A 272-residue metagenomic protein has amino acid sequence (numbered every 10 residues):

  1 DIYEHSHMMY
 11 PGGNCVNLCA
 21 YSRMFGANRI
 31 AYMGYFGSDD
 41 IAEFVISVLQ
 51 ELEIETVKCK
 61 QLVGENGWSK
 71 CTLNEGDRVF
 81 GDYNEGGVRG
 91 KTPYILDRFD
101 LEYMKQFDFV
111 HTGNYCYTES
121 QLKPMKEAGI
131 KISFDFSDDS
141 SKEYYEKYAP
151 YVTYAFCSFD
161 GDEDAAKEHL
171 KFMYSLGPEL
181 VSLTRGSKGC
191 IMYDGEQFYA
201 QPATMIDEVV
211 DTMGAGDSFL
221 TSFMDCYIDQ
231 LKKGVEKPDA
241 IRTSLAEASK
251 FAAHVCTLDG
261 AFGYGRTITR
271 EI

Functional and structural regions predicted by a protein language model:
I2-G12, P202-G214: Short pre-catalytic strand/loop immediately N-terminal to key active-site residues, enriched for Gly-Thr
I2-S6, G26-D108, E271-I272: Conserved N-terminal subdomain of the carbohydrate kinase-like
C15-M24: Histidine-anchored nucleotide/phosphate-binding helix
M24, L176, T204-I272: Conserved post-catalytic alpha-helical subdomain immediately downstream of the catalytic base and nucleotide-binding
R89-F99, G113-N114, D135-Y144, D164: Active-site glycine-rich loop that binds ribose-phosphate moieties when present
M104-Q106, E119-I132: Glycosyltransferases and closely related glycan-assembly transferases that use nucleotide-activated donors
D108-F109, Y154: Structural motif
K126-K131, F136-A200, E208, P238: Conserved phosphate/ATP/ADP-binding segment of small-molecule kinases
